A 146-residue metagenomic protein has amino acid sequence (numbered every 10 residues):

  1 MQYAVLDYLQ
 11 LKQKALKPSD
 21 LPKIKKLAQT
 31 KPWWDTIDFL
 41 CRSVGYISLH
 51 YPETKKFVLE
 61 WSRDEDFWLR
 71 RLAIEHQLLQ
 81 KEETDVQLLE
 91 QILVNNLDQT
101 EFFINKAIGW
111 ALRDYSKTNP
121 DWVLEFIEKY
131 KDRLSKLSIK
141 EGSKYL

Functional and structural regions predicted by a protein language model:
M1-L146: Alpha-helical scaffold domains
